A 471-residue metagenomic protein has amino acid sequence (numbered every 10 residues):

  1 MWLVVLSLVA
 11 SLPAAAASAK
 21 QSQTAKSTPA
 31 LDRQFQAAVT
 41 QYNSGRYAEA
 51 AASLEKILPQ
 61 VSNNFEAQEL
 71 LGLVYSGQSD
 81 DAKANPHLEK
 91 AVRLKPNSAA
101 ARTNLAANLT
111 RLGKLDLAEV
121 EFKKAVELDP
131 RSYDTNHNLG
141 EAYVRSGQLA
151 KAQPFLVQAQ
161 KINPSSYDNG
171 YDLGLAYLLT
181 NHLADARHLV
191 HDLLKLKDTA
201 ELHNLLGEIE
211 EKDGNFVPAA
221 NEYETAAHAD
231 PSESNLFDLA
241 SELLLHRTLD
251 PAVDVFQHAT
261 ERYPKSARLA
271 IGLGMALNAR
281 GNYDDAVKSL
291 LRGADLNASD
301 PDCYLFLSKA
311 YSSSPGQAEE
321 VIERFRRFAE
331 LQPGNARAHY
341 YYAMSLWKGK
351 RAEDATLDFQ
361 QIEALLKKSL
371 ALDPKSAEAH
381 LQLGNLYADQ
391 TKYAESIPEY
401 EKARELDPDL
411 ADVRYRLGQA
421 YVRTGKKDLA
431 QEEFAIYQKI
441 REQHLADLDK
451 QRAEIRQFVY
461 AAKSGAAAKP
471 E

Functional and structural regions predicted by a protein language model:
A16-A25, L357, R423-E471: Terminal, low-structured helical/coil segments at or just beyond the last alpha-helical repeat
A30-Q60, G77, E208, D238-S241 (+1 more regions): Alpha-helical segment of the N-proximal tetratricopeptide repeat
L31, F65-E66, A99-A100, Y133-D134 (+9 more regions): Helix-start (N-cap) detector for alpha-helical repeat units in TPR-like alpha-solenoids, especially tetratricopeptide
V39, L73, A107, E141 (+9 more regions): Residue-level recognition of tetratricopeptide repeat
S44-A52, G77-K90, R111-K124, R145-Q158 (+8 more regions): Structural signature of tandem alpha-helical TPR/SEL1-like repeats, specifically the intra-repeat loop/turn
Q60, L94, L128, I162 (+9 more regions): Structural marker of alpha-solenoid helical repeat scaffolds
L70, N104, N138, D172 (+7 more regions): Canonical tetratricopeptide repeat
K195-L196, W347, Q361, E405 (+1 more regions): TPR/TPR-like (Sel1-like) alpha-helical repeat modules
